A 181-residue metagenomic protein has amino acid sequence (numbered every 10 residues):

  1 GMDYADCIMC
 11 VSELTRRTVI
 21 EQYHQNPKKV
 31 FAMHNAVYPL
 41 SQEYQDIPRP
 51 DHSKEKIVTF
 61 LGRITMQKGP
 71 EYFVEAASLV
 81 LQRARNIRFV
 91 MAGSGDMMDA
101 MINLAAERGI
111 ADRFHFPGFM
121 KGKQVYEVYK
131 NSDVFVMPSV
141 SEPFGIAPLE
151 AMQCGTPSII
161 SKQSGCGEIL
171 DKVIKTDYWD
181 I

Functional and structural regions predicted by a protein language model:
M9, P50-A77: Conserved donor-binding/catalytic core segment of Leloir-type glycosyltransferases
L14, A36: Carbohydrate-associated surface elements
I102-M120: Nucleotide-activated donor-binding/catalytic signature segment of Leloir-type glycosyltransferases, i.e., the conserved
F119-M120, E127-S132: Short alpha-helical donor nucleotide-sugar binding micro-motif in glycosyltransferases
V140: Aromatic "clamp/platform" in nucleotide-sugar-dependent glycosyltransferases that forms part of the donor/acceptor
G145-P148: Short glycine/serine-rich donor-binding loops of glycosyltransferases
P157-I160: Short hydrophobic beta-strand element within catalytic cores of glycosyltransferases and related nucleotide-activated
G167-I181: Change "using UDP/GDP/dTDP sugars" to "using nucleotide sugars
